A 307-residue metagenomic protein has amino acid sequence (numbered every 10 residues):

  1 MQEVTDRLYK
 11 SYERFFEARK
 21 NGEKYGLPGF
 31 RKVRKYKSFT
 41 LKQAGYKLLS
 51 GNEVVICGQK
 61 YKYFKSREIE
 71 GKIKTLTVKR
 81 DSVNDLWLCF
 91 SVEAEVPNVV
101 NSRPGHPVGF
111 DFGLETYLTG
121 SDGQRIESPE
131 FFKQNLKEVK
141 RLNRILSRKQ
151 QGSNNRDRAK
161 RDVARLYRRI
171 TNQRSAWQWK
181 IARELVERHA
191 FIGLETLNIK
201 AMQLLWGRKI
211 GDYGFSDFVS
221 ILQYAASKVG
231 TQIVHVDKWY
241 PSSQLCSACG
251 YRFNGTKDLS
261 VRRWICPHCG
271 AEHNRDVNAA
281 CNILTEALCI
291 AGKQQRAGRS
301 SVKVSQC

Functional and structural regions predicted by a protein language model:
M1-D81: Acidic carboxylate diad motif detector
R7, S11-R14, L142-I145, K149 (+5 more regions): Generic, well-ordered alpha-helical scaffold segments in large soluble proteins
G45-I56, T116-G120, R262-I265: Short polybasic amphipathic segments
L49-S50, D81-V83, S121-Q124, C249 (+1 more regions): Short acidic-glycine loop/turn motifs at beta-strand connectors
N52-Y63, F90-E95, G123-Q124, H268-G270: Secondary-structure transition/turn motif
G71-T75, D81-V219, G292-C307: Substrate-contacting helices/loops that form the catalytic groove of nucleic-acid and nucleotide-polymer processing
V99, K209, Y213-C307: Positively charged, low-complexity nucleic-acid-binding target-recognition regions
